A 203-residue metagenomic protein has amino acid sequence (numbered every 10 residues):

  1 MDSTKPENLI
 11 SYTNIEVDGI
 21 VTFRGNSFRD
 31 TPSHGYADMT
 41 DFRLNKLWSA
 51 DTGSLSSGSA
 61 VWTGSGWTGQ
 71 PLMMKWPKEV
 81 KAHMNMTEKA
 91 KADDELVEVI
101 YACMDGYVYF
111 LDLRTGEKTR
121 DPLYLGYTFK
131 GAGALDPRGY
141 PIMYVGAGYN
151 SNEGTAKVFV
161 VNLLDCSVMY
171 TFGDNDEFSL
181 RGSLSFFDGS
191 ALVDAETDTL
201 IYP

Functional and structural regions predicted by a protein language model:
M1-M73, K78-E98, T115-Y127, D165-L180: Aromatic (tryptophan-biased) beta-strands that constitute blades/sheets of beta-rich domains
I20, G66-C103, T128-V158, G182-P203: Repeat-blade elements of multi-bladed beta-propeller folds
